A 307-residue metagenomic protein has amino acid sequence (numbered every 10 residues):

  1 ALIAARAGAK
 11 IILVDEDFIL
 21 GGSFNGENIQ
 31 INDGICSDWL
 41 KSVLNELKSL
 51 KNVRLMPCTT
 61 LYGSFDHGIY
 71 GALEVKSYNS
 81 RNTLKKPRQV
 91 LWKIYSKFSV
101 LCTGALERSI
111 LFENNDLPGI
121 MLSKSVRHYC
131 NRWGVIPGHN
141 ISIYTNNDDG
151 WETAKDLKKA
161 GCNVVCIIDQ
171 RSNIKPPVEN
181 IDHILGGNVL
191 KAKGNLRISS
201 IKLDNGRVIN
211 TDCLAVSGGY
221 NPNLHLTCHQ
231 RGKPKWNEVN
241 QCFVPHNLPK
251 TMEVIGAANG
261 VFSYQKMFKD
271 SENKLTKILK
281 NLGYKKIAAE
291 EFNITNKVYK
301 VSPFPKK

Functional and structural regions predicted by a protein language model:
A1-K307: Residues forming the flavin
